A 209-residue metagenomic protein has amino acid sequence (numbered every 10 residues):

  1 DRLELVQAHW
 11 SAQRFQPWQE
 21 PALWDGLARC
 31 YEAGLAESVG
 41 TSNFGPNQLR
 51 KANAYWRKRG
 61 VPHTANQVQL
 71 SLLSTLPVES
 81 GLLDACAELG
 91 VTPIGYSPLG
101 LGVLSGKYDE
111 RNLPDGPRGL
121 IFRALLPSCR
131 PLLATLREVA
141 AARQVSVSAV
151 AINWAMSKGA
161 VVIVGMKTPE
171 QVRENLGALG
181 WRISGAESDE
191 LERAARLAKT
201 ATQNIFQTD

Functional and structural regions predicted by a protein language model:
D1-F15: Active-site groove signature of glycoside hydrolases
S11-D209: Beta/alpha (TIM)-barrel catalytic core signal, keyed to glycine-rich beta->alpha loops juxtaposed to Asp/Glu that bind
